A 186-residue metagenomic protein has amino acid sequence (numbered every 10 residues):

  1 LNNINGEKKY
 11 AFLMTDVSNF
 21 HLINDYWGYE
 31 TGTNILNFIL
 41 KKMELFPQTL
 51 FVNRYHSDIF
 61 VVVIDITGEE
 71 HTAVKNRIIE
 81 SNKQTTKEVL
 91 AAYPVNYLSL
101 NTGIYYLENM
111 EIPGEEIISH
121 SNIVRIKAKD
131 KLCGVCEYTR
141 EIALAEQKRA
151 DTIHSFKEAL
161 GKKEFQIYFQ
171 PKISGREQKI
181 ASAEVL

Functional and structural regions predicted by a protein language model:
L1-F12, S18-E44, N53-S57, V61 (+3 more regions): Conserved long alpha-helical elements within nucleotide-processing catalytic cores of c-di-GMP signaling and class III
L1-N2, I126-K127, L144: Signal-transducing coiled-coil linker helices
N2, T86-V89, D151-E158: Structural alpha-helical segments in enzyme catalytic/regulatory domains
Q48-V52, I167-F169: A short linear hydrophobic-aromatic micro-motif
N53-H56, K83-N101, K129: Catalytic core regions of nucleotide second-messenger enzymes
V63-V74, L90-V95, S99-I117, E141-A145 (+1 more regions): Catalytic strand-loop-helix junctions within cyclic-nucleotide turnover domains
E116-R140, H154-Q166: Catalytic/regulatory signature loops of cyclic-dinucleotide turnover enzymes and related class III nucleotidyl cyclases
K148-L186: Active-site core of bacterial EAL-family cyclic-dinucleotide phosphodiesterase domains
